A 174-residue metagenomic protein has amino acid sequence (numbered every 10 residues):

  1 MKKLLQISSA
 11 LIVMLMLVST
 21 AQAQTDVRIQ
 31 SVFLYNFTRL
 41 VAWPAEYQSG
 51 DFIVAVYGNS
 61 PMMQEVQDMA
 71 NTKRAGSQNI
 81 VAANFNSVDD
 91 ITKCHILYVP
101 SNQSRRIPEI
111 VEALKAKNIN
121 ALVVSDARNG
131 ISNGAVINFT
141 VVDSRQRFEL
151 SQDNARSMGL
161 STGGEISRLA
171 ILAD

Functional and structural regions predicted by a protein language model:
K2-S8, A21-D174: Short hydrophobic alpha-helices and adjacent helix-cap/hinge residues
S8-V18: Bacterial N-terminal signal peptides
